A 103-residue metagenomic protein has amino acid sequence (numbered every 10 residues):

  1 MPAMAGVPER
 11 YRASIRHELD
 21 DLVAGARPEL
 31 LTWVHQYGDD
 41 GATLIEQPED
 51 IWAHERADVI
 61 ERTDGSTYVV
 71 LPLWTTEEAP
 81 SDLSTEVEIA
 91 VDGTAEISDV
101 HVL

Functional and structural regions predicted by a protein language model:
M1-T43: N-terminal trafficking/processing presequences and adjacent post-cleavage segments of proteins routed to secretion
R12, E49, L73, D92-G93: Homeobox/homeodomain signature
S14, D21, V69, G93-E96: Non-transmembrane, interaction-prone segments in cytosolic or luminal domains
D40-S84, D99-H101: Surface-exposed, charged secondary-structure patches
S81-A95: A short, surface-exposed beta-strand/turn
V91, S98-L103: Short C-terminal domain-edge/linker segments immediately following a structured domain
